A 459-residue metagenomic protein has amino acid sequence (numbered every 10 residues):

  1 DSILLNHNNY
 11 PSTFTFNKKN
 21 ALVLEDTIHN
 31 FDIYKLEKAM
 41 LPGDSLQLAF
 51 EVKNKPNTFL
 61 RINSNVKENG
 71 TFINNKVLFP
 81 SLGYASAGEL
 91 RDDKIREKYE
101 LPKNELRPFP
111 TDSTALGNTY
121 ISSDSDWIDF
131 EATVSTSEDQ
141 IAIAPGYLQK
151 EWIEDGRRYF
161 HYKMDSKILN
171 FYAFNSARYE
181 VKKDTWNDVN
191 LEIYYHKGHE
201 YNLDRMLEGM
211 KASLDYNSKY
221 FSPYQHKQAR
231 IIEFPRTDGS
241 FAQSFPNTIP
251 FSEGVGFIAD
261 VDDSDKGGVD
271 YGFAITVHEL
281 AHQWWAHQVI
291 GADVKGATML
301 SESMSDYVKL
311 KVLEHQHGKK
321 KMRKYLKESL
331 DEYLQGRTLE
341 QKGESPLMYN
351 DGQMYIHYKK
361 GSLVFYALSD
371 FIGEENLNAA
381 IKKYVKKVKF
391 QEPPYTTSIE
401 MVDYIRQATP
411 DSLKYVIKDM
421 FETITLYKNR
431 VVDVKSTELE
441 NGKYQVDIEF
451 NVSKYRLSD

Functional and structural regions predicted by a protein language model:
D1-N8, N118-S137, I399, N451-D459: Surface-exposed beta-strand/loop patches in extracellular or lumenal glycoproteins
S2, D26-T27, S45, S113 (+3 more regions): Coil residues (strongly favoring Ser/Thr
I3-T71, N118-T119: A surface-exposed beta-strand-loop module
A49-R178: Extended, low-hydrophobicity, Ser/Thr/Pro/Gly-biased non-transmembrane segments
A132, H161, R178-Q283, H287-A297 (+3 more regions): Juxtacatalytic substrate-recognition/specificity segment
Q225, M354-I448: Amphipathic alpha-helical substructures
E302-L363, A367, F371, F390-Q391: Acidic/His/Gly-enriched intrinsically disordered linker/tail segments that often contain short helix/coil "MoRF-like"
